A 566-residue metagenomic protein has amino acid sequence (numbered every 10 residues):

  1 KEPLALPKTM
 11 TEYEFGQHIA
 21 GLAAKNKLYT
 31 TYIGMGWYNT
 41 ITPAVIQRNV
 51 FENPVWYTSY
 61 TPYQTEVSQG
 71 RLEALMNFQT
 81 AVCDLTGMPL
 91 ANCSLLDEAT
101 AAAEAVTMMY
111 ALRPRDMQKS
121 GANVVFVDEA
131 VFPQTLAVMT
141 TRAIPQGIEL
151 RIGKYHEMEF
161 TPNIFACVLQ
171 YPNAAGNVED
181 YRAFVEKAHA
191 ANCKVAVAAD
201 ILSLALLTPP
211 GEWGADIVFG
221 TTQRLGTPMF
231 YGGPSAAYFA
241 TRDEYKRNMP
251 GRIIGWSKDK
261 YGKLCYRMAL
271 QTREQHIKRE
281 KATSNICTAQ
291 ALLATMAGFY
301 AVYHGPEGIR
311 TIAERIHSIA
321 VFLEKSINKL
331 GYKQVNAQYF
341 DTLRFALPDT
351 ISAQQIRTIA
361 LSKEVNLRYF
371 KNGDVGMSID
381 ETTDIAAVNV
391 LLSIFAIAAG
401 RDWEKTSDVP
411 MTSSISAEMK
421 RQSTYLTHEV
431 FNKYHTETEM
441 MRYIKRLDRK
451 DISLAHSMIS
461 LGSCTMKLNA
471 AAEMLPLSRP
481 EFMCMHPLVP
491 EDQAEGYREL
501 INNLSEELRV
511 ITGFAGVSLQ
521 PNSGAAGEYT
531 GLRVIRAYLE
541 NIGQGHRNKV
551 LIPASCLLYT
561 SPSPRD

Functional and structural regions predicted by a protein language model:
K1-N77, C83, I277, A417-N502: N-terminal entrance/gating region of PLP-dependent enzymes' catalytic architecture
Y63-V67, D84-A103, L508-G531: Short loop-beta-helix segment that forms the pyridoxal 5′-phosphate
R151-L204, R224, N372: Active-site phosphate-binding strand-loop segment of PLP-dependent enzymes
G211-T227: Conserved active-site segment immediately N-terminal to the catalytic lysine that forms the internal aldimine
L225-S326, L330, V335-A337: Active-site C-terminal subdomain of aminotransferase-like
F230-A240, L292, S453-A472, N522-E528: Conserved phosphate/anionic-ligand binding catalytic regions in large, soluble enzymes, centered on
L330-I359, I379-T382: Conserved PLP-binding catalytic core of the aspartate aminotransferase-like
Y559-D566: Conserved small/polar residues in nucleotide/adenosyl-binding loops
